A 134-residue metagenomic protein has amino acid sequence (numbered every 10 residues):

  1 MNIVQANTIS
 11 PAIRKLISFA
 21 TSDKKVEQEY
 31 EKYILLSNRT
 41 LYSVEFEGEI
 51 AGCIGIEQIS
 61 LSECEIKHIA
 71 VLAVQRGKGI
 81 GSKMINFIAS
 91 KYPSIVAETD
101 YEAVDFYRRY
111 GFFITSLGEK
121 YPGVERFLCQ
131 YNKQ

Functional and structural regions predicted by a protein language model:
M1-Q28, E45: Short amphipathic alpha-helix that is part of the acyltransferase structural core
K32-S43, E65: A short helix-loop-beta-strand connector motif used in the catalytic cores of GNAT acetyltransferases and, in some
S43, E49-Q58, S62-A70: Conserved beta-strand in the GNAT
E45-E47, Y131-K133: Active-site beta-strand termini and strand-to-loop segments that position acidic
Q75-F87: Conserved acetyl-CoA pyrophosphate-binding loop and the N-cap/start of the following alpha-helix in GNAT-like
S82, Y101-E125: Conserved active-site alpha-helix within GNAT-family acetyltransferase domains
S90-E102: Conserved GNAT acetyl-CoA-binding A-motif
